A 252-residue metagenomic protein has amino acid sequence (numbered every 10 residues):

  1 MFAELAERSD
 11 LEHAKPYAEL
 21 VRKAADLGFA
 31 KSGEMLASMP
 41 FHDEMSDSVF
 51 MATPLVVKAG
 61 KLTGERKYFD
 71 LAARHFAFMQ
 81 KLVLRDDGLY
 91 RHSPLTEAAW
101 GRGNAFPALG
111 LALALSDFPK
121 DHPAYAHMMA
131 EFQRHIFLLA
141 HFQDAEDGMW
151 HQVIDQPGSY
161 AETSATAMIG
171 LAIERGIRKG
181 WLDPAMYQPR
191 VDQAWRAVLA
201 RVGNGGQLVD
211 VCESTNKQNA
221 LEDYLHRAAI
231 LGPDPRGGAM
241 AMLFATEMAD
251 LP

Functional and structural regions predicted by a protein language model:
M1-A3, A37-M51, D87-F106, D147-M168 (+1 more regions): Carbohydrate-binding/catalytic loop surfaces
M1-M51, L55: Extracytoplasmic mature domains of secreted/periplasmic and thylakoid-lumen proteins
F2-A6, E12-E19, Q156, Y160-A161 (+1 more regions): CBM-like carbohydrate-recognition segments
R8-E12, A59-D70, A114-A126, G176-A185: Inter-helical turn/loop segments and adjacent helix faces that build the functional surface of alpha-helical bundle
P16-A37, R66-L89, M129-D147, R190-Q207: Long, well-ordered core segments of solenoidal/helical folds
G110-I154: Oxyanion-binding "anion nests"
